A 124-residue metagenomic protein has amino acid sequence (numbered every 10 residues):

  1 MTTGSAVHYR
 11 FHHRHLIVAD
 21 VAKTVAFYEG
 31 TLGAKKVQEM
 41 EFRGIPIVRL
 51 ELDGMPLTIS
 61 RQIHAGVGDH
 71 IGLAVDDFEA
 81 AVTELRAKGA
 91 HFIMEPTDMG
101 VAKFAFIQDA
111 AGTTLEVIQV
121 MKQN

Functional and structural regions predicted by a protein language model:
M1-A22, D69-I71, M121-N124: N-terminal beta-strand motif that seeds the catalytic metal site of vicinal oxygen chelate
H8-Y9, H15-P56: Core segments of cupin and vicinal oxygen chelate
D20-V21, G66, G72-T114: Vicinal oxygen chelate
K35-V37, S60, I93, T97: Conserved positions in beta-strands of structured domains
G44, G100, M121-N124: A short acidic/small-residue loop/turn micro-motif
L50-G54, I107-A110, V120: Active-site beta-strand termini and strand-to-loop segments that position acidic
G54-T58, G112-L115: Short, charged/polar, Gly/Pro-enriched secondary-structure boundary elements
R61-Q62, Q119-Q123: Acetyl-CoA-dependent GNAT
